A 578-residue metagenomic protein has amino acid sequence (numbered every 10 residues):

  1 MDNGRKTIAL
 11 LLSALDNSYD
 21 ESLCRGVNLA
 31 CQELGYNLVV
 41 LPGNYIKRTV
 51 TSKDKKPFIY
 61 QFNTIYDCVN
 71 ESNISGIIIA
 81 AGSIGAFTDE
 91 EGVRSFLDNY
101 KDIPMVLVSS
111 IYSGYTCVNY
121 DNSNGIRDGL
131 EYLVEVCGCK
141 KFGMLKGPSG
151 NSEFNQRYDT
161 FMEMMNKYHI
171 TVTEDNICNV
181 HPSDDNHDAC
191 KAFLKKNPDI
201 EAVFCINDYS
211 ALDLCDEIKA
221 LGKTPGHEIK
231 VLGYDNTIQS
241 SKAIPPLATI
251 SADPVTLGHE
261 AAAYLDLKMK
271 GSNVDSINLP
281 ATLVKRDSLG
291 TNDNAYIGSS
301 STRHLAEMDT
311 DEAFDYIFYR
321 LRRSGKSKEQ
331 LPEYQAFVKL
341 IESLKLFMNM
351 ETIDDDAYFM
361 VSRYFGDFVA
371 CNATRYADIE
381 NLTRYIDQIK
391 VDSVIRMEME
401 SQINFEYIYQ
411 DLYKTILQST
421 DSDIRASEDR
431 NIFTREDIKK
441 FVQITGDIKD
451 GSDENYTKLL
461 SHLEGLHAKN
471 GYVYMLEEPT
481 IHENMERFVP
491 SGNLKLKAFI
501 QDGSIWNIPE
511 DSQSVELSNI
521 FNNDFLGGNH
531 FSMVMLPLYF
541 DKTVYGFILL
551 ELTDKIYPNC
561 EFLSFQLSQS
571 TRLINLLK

Functional and structural regions predicted by a protein language model:
M1-E351, D356-F359: Bacterial carbohydrate/catabolite-sensing allosteric modules
I297-R323, S401-D450, L573-K578: Signal-transmission linkers at sensory-effector interfaces
E329-A336, A377, E436, K440-G465: Signal-transducing coiled-coil linker helices
R384-Q388, N404-D411, S461, L550-K578: Amphipathic alpha-helical "output/dimerization" segments
I448-S491: Helix-loop-beta substructure at the N-terminus of cytosolic sensory domains that couple signal/ligand detection
N484-L526: Acidic/proline- and glycine-rich, intrinsically disordered low-complexity segments that serve as regulatory linkers
N522-D524, N529-Y539: A short, aliphatic-rich beta-strand micro-motif
L536-L552: Sensory-domain boundary capping and coupling elements
